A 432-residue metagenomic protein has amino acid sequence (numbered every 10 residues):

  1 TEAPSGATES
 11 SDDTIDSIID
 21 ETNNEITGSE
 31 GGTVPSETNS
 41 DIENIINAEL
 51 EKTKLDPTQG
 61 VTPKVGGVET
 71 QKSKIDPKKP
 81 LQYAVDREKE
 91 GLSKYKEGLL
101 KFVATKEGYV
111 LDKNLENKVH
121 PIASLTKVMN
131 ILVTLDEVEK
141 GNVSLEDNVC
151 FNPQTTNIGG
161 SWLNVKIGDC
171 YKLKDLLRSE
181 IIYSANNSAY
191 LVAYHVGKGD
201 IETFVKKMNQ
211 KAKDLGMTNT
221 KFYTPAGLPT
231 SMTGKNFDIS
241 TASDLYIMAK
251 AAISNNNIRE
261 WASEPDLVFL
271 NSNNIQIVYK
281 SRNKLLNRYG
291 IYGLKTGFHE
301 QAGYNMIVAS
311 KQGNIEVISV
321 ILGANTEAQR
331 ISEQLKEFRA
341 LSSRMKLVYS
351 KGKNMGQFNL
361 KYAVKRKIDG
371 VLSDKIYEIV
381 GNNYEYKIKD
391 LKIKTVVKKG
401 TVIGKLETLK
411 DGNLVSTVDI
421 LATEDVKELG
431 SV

Functional and structural regions predicted by a protein language model:
T1-K74: Ser/Thr/Gly/Pro-rich low-complexity, disordered linker/stalk segments of secreted and cell-surface proteins
P4, I26-E30, T58, K64-V65 (+9 more regions): Intrinsically disordered, low-complexity segments enriched in small/polar residues
D12, V34-T38, T233, G303 (+1 more regions): Residues at secondary-structure transition points
D13, S40, Y171, E202-K206 (+3 more regions): Generic alpha-helical secondary structure signal
T53, S184-N187, R344-V348: Short secondary-structure junctions and interdomain/linker hinges
G60-S243, I253-N256: Active-site-adjacent loops and short helices of periplasmic peptidoglycan-processing enzymes
M217, G234-V432: Domain-terminus/edge residues, biased toward the C-terminal soluble/receptor-binding domains of extracytoplasmic
